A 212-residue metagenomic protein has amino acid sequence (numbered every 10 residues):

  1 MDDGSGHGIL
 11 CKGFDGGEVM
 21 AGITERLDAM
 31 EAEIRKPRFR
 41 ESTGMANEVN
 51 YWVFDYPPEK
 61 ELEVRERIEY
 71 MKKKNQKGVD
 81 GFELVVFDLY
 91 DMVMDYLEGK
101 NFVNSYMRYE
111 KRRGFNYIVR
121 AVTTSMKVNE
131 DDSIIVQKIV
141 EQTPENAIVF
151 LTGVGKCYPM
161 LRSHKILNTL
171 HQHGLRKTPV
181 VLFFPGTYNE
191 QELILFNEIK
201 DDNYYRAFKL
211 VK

Functional and structural regions predicted by a protein language model:
M1-V19: N-terminal amphipathic/basic-hydrophobic helices that include classical n-h-c signal peptides and signal-anchor
R26-N104: N-terminal, charge-rich interaction modules
K36-P37, D131-T143, L170: A short, acidic, amphipathic alpha-helical segment used as a generic capping/interface helix at domain edges
P58-E63, M92-M94, S125-E130, G155-M160 (+1 more regions): Short acidic, S/G/P-rich loop/turn micro-motifs used as interaction or catalytic elements
L84-D131: Long, charge-dense
Y158-H173: Conserved Walker B catalytic segment
G174-L195: Short, flexible loop segments at boundaries between secondary-structure elements
Y188-K212: C-terminal functional extensions of proteins
